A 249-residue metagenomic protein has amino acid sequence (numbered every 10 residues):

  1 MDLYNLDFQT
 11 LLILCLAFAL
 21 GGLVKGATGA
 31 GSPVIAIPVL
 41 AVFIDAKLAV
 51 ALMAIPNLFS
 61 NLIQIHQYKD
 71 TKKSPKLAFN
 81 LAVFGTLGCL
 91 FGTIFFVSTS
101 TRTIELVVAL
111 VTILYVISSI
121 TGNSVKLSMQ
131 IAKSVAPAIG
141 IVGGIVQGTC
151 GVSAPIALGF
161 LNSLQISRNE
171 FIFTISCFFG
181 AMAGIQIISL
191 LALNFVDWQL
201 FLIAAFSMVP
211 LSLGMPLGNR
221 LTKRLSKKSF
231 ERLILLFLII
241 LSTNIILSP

Functional and structural regions predicted by a protein language model:
D2-F43, V125-I175, M182: Selected transmembrane alpha-helices and immediately adjacent juxtamembrane segments of polytopic inner-membrane
T10-L11, A41-L58, R102-T112, I141-G151 (+1 more regions): Structural signature of hydrophobic alpha-helical transmembrane segments
L16, L20, I55-L62, F79 (+8 more regions): Hydrophobic residues within alpha-helical transmembrane segments of multi-pass solute transporters/permease subunits
L48-I55, N80, L106, F173 (+3 more regions): Signature of the 12-TM Major Facilitator Superfamily
L52-T101, G184-K227: Selective hydrophobic functional segments
L62-D70, V107-A132, N219-R220, I240-P249: Transmembrane helix exit motif
P75-K76, S98-T112, G122-V125, R224-L225 (+1 more regions): Loop-to-transmembrane alpha-helix entry segments
F91-F96, I145-V152, Q186, I240-P249: Hydrophobic alpha-helical transmembrane segments in multi-pass integral membrane proteins
